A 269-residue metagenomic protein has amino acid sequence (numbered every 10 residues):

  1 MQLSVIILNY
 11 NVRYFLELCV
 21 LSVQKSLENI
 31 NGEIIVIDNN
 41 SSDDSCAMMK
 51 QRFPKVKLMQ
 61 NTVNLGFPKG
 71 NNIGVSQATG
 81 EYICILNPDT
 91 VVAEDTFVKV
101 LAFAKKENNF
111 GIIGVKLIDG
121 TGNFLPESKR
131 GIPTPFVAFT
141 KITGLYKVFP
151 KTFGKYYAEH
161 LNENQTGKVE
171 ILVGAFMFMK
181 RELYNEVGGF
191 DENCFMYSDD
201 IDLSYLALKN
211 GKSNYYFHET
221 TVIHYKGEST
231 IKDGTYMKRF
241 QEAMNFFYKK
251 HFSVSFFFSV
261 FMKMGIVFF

Functional and structural regions predicted by a protein language model:
L21-N31: Short, acidic, metal-binding catalytic loop of nucleotide-sugar glycosyltransferases
S22, D38-A47, V63: A conserved acidic beta->alpha catalytic loop
Q60-A78: Glycine-rich, basic loop-to-helix element that forms the pyrophosphate-binding segment of sugar-nucleotide handling
I83: Short aromatic/hydrophobic "clamp" motif used to bind/position activated sugar donors
V91-E127: Conserved donor NDP-sugar-binding/catalytic core segment of glycosyltransferases
I132-V169: Short, flexible, basic/aromatic active-site loop/helix in glycosyltransferases
N162-T221: A short, conserved alpha-helix in the catalytic core of glycosyltransferases
Y205-F269: Active-site-adjacent helix/loop segment of glycosyltransferases that harbors family-specific signature motifs
